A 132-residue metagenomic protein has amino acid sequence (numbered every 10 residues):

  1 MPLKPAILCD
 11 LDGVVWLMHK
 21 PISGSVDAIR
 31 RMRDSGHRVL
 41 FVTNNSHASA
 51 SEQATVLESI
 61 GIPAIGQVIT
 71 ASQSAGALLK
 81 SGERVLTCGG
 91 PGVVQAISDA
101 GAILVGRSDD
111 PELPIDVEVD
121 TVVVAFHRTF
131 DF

Functional and structural regions predicted by a protein language model:
M1-F132: HAD-like aspartate-dependent phosphatase fold
